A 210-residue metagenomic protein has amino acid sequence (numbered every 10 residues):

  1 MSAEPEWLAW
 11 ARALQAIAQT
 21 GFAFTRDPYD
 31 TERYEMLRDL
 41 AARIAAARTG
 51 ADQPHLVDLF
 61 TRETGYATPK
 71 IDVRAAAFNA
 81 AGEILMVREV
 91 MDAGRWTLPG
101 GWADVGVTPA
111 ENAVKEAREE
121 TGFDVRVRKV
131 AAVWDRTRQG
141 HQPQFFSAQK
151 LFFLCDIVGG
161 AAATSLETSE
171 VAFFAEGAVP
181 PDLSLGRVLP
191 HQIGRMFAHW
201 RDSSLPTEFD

Functional and structural regions predicted by a protein language model:
M1-E4, D210: Basic/polar N-terminal segments that are highly enriched at the extreme N-terminus, encompassing both cleavable
A3-A16: Short amphipathic alpha-helical heptad-repeat segments
T20-G21: Eukaryotic partner-binding/assembly regions in large regulatory complexes
T31, E35-R74: Acidic, metal-coordinating catalytic segment for phosphate/diphosphate chemistry, firing primarily on the Nudix
V57-T97, V125, K129: N-terminal strand-loop-strand
A103-V127, W134-Q192, W200-D210: Unchanged
R195: S-adenosylmethionine
